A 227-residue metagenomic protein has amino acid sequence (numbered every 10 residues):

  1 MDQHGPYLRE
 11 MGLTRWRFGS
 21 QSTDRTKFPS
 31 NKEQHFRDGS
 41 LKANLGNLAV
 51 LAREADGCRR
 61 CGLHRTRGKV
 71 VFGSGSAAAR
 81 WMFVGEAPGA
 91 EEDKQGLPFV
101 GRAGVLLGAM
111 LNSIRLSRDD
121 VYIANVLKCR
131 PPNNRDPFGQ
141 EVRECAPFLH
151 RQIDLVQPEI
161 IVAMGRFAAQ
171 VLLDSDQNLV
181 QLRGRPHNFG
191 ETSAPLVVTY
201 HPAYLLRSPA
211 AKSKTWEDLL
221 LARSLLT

Functional and structural regions predicted by a protein language model:
D2-T227: A polyanion-binding, active-site-adjacent surface
